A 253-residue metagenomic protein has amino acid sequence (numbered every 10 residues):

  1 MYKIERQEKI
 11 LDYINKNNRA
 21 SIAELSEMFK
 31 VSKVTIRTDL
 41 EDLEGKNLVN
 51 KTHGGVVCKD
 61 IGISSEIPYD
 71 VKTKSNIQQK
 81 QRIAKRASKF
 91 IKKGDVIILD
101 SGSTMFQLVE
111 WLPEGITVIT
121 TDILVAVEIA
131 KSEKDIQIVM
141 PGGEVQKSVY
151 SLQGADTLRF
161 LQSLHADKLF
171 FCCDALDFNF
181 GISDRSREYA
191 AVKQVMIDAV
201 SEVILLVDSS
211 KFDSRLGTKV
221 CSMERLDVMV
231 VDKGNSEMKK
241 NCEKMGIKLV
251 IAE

Functional and structural regions predicted by a protein language model:
Y2-E5, L11-I14, I22-L25, K30 (+2 more regions): Conserved phosphate- and dinucleotide-binding cores of soluble alpha/beta proteins, encompassing both enzyme active
Y2-E5, N15-A23, M28, T38-I98 (+3 more regions): HTH-adjacent hinge/linker in prokaryotic transcriptional regulators
I36, S101-G102: N-terminal glycine-rich "phosphate-gripper" loop used for MgATP/nucleotide binding and carboxylate activation
S103, I123-L124, G234: Alpha-helix/helix-capping structural signal
E114-G115, M229: Conserved helix-loop-beta element of the AMP-binding
